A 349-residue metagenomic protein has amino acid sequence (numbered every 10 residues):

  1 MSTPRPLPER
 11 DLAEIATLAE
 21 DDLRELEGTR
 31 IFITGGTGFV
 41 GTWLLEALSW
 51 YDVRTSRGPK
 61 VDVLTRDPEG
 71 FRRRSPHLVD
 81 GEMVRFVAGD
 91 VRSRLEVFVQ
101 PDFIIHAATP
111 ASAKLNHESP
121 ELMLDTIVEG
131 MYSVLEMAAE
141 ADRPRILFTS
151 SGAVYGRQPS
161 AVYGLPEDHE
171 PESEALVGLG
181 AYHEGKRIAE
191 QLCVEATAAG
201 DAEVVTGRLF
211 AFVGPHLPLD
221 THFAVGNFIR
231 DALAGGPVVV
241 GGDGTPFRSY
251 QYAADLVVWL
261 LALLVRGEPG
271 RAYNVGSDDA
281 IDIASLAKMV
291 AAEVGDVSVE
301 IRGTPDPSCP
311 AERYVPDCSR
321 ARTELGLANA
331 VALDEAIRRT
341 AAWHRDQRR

Functional and structural regions predicted by a protein language model:
M1-F103: N-terminal Rossmann/SDR dinucleotide-binding element
T3-L7, G58, A232-R349: C-terminal substrate-binding subdomain of Rossmann-fold SDR/epimerase-dehydratase oxidoreductases
T34, L64, I104-P110, I146-G152 (+1 more regions): SDR active-site strand-loop-helix element
A88-T126: NAD(P)H-binding glycine-rich loop region in Rossmannoid oxidoreductase-like domains and their noncatalytic homologs
P110-K114, G152-P159, F210-H216: Active-site segment of SDR-like NAD(P)-dependent oxidoreductases
Y132-G180: Conserved Rossmann-fold NAD(P)-dependent oxidoreductase catalytic core, especially the SDR/UDP-sugar
S151, E190-P215, G226: Conserved beta-loop-beta element that borders a ligand/cofactor-binding pocket
G185: Active-site helix of classical SDR
